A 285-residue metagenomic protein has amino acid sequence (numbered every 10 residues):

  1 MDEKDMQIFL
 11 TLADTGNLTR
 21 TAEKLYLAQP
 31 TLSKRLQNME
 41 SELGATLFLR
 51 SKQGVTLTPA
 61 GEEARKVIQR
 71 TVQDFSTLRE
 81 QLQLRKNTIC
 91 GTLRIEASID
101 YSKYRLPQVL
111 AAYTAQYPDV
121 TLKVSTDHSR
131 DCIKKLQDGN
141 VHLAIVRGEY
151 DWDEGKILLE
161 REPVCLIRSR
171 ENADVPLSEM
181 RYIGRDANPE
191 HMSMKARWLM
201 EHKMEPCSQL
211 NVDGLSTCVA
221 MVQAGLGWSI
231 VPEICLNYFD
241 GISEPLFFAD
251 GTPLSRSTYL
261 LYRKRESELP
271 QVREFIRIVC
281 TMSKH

Functional and structural regions predicted by a protein language model:
L10-A28: Short helix-boundary/capping micro-motifs
L18-T21, P30, Q37, V219: Residues within helix-turn-helix
E40-P59: A short LG(V/I)-centered, amphipathic sequence patch enriched for acidic residue(s) preceding the LG motif
E42-L43, A64-K86: Alpha-helical linker/hinge and terminal dimerization helices associated with HTH transcriptional regulators
C90-D151, V212: Central regulatory/effector-binding core of bacterial HTH transcription factors
Q116, D127-M180, E233-N237: Acidic, Gly/Pro-rich loop/turn segments at junctions of secondary structure
M180-C207, A224, E268-V272, I276: Secondary-structure junction motif
L246-H285: A late-sequence structural motif
